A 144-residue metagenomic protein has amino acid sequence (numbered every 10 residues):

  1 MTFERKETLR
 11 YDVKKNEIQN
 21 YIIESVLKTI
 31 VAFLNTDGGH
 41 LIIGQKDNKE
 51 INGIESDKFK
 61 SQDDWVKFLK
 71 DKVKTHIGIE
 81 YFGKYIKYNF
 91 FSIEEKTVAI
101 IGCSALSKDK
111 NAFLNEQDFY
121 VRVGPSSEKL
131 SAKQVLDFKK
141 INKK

Functional and structural regions predicted by a protein language model:
M1-K144: Conserved N-terminal catalytic/coupling substructures associated with nucleotide/phosphate chemistry
